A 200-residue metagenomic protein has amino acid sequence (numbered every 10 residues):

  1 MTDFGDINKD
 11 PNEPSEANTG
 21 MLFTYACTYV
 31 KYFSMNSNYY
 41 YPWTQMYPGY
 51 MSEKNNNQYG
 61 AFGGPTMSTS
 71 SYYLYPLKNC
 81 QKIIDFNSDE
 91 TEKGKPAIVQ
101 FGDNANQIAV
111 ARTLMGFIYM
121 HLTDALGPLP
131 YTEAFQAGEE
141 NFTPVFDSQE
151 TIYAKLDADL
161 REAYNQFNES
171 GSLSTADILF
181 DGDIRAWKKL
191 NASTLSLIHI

Functional and structural regions predicted by a protein language model:
M1-N55, G63-G64, S71: Membrane-proximal, proline-rich intrinsically disordered regions
M51-P130, Q136-A154, A158-T175: Conserved, well-structured interaction surfaces
A176-G182: N-terminal post-signal-peptidase region of extra-cytosolic proteins
I198-I200: Conserved small/polar residues in nucleotide/adenosyl-binding loops
